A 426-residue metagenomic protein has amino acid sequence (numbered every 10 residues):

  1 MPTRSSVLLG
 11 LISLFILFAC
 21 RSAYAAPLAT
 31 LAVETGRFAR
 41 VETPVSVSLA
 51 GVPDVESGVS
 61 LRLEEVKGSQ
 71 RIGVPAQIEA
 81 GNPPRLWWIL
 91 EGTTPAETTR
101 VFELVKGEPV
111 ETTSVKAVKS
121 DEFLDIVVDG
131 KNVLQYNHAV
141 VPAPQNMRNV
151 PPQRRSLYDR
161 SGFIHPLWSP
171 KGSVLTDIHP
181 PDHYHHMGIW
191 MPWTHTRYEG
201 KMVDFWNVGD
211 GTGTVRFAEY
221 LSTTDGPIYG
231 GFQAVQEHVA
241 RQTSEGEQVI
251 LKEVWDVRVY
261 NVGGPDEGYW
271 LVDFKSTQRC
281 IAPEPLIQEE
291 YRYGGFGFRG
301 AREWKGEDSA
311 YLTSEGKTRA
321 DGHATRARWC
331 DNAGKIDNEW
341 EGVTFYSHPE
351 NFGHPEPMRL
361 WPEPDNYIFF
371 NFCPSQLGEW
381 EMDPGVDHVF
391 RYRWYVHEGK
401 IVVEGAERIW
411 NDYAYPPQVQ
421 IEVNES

Functional and structural regions predicted by a protein language model:
M1-L11: Bacterial N-terminal signal peptides that target proteins for export
L9-R21: Bacterial N-terminal signal peptides
A26-S114, Y136-V235: Alpha-mannosidase-like glycoside hydrolase catalytic domains involved in N-glycan trimming, generalizing to other
A29-V33, I126-G130, V272-C280: Short, well-ordered beta-strand segments enriched in hydrophobic/aromatic residues
I89-T94, F345-S426: Beta-strand-rich recognition/accessory modules
K116-S120, D225, V235-E290: Acidic, contiguous internal or C-terminal segments within carbohydrate-active enzymes that form a structured patch used
Y136-S169, V262-A310: Acidic (Asp/Glu-rich), glycine- and aromatic
L286-H354: Active-site/ligand-binding surface loops and adjacent short beta/alpha elements that line catalytic pockets across
